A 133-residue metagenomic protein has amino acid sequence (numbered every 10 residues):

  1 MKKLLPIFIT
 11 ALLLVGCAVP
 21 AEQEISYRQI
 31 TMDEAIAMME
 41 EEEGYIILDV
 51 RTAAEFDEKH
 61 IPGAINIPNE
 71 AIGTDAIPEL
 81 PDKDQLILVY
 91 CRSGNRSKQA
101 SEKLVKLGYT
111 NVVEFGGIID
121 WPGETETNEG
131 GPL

Functional and structural regions predicted by a protein language model:
L4-P6, C17-M38, A54-Q85, N95-L133: Rhodanese-like catalytic fold shared by cysteine-dependent sulfurtransferases and DSP/PTP-type phosphatases
T10-A11: Residue-level signal for mature regions of secreted extracellular proteins and peptides
E43-Y45, D84-L86: A general structural motif
I47-D49: Structural scaffold elements adjacent to functional motifs in cytosolic proteins
Y90: Short, surface-exposed ligand- or partner-binding patches at beta-edge/loop junctions that are enriched in aromatics
